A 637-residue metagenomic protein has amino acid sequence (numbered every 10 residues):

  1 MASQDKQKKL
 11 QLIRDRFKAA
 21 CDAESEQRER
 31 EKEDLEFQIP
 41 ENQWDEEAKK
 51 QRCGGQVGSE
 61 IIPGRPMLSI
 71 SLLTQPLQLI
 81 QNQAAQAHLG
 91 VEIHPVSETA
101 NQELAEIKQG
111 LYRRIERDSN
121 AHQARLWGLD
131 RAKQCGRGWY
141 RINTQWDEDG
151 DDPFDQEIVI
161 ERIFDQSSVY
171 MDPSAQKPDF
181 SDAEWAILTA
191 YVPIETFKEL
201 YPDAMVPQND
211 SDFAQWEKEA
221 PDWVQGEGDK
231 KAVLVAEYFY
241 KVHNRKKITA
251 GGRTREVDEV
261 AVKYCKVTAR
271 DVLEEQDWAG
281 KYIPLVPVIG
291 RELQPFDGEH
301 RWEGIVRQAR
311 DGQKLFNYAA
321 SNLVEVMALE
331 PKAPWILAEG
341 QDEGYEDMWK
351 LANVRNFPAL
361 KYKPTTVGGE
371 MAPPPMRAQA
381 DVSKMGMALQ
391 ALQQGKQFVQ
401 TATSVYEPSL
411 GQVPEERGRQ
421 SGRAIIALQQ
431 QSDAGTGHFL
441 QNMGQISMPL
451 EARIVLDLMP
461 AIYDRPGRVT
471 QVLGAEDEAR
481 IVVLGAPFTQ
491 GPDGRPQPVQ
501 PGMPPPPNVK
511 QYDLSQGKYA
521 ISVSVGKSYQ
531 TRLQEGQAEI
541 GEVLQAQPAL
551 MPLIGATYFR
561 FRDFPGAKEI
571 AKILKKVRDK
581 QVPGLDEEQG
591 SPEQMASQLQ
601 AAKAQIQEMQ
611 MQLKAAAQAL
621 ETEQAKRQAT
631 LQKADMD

Functional and structural regions predicted by a protein language model:
M1-E60, A132-Q134, Y140, Q145-G150 (+11 more regions): C-terminal anchoring/interaction modules
A2, Q11, A100-V326: Extended, regular secondary-structure scaffolds
K6-K8, E31, G64, L68-S69 (+8 more regions): Terminal low-complexity, poorly structured segments
R52-G54, G64-P66, S71-L72, K231 (+3 more regions): Terpene synthase/cyclase
R52-W127, V206, H300: Flexible, gly/proline-biased loop segments at the beginnings of proteins or at boundaries between secondary-structure
G64-H88, E92, Q123-K133, V306-M327 (+2 more regions): Short, Φ-rich (hydrophobic/aromatic) sequence segments
L79-S97, E116-S119, Y191-V192, D210 (+1 more regions): N-terminal short leaders/motifs
